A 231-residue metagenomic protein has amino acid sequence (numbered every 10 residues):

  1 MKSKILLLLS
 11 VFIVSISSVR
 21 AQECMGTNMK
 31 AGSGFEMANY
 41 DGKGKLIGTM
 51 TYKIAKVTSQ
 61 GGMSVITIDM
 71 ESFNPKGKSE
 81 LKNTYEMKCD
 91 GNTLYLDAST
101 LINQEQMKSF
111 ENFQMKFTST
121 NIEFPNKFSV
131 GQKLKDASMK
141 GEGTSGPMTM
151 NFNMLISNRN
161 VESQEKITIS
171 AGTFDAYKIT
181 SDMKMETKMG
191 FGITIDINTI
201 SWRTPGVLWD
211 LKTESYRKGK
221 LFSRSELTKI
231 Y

Functional and structural regions predicted by a protein language model:
M1-M25: Bacterial Sec-dependent N-terminal signal peptides
K2, E71-F73, K88, S99 (+1 more regions): Intrinsically disordered, low-complexity regions of eukaryotic proteins
Q22-T84, G141-Y231: Acidic, serine/threonine-rich low-complexity disordered tracts
N28-K30, G34, C89-F174: Solvent-exposed helix/loop surface patches that form functional interfaces
